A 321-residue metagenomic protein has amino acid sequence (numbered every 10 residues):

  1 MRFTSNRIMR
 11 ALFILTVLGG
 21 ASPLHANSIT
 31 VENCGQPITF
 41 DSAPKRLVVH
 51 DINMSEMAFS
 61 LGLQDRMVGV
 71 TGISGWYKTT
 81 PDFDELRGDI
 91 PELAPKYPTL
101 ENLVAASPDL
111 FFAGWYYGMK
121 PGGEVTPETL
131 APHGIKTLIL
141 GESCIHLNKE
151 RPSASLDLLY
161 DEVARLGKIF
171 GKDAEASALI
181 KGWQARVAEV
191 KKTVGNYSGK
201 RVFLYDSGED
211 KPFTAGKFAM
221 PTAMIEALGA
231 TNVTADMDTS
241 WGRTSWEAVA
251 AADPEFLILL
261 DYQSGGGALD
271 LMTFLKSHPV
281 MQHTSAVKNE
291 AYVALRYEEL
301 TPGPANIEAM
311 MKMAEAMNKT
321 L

Functional and structural regions predicted by a protein language model:
R2-T4, L12-L15, G20-M57, K168-Y205 (+1 more regions): Bacterial Sec-exported substrate-binding components of ABC uptake systems
N33-G35, I90-E101, P121, S143 (+1 more regions): Short helix-initiation/N-cap motifs at beta->coil->alpha
D41-P44, D51, S55-E56, L100 (+9 more regions): Extracytoplasmic/secreted envelope proteins and their assembly/folding machinery, especially bacterial periplasmic
V49-A106, L110-F111, W115-M119, V233: A short, structured surface patch at a secondary-structure boundary
N53-E56, I73-W76, L110-F111, Y116-K120 (+5 more regions): Solvent-exposed loop/turn segments at secondary-structure junctions within structured extracellular/periplasmic domains
W76, P95, T214-W241, Y297: Alpha-helical, coiled-coil/dimerization segments enriched in small aliphatic residues
Y117-V125, I135-R165, G199-M220, A268: Extracytoplasmic ligand-binding site segments that recognize negatively charged/polar headgroups
S153-E162, K168, Y197, A252 (+1 more regions): Structured C-terminal subdomain patch of bacterial secreted/periplasmic proteins
